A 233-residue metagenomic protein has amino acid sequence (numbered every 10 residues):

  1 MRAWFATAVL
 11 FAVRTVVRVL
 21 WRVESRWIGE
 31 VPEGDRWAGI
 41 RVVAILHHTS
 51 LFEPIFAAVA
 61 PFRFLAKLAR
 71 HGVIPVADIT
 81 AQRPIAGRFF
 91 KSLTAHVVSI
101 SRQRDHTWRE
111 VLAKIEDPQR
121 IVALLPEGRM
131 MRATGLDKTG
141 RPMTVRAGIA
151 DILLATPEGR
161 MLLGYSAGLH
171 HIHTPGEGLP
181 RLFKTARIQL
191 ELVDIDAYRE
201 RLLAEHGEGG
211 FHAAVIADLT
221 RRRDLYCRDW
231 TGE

Functional and structural regions predicted by a protein language model:
R2-W21, K91, A95: Short hydrophobic helices that act as membrane-entry/anchoring signals
W4, A8, R102-T107, T144-V145 (+1 more regions): Soluble or luminal CAZymes and related metallo-dependent hydrolases
W4-F5, V31-G34, L219: Generic hydrophobic, helix-prone segments enriched in Leu/Val/Ile
A12, V16, L20, W27 (+3 more regions): Hydrophobic, Leu/Ile/Phe/Ala-enriched alpha-helical segments that form helix-helix packing faces
R22-H206: Soluble catalytic domains of membrane acyltransferases
E200-E233: Charged, low-complexity C-terminal accessory regions
